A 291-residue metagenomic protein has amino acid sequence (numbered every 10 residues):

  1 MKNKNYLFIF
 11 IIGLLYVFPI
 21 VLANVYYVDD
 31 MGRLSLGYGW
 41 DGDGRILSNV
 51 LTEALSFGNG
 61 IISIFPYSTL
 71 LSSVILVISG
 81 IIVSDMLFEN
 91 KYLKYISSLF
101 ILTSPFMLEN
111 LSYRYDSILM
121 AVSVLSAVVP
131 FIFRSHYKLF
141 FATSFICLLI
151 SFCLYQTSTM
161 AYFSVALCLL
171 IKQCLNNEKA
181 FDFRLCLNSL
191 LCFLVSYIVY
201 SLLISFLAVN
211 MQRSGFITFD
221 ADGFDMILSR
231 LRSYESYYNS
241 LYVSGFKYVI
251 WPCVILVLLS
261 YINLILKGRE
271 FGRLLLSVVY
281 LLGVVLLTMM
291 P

Functional and structural regions predicted by a protein language model:
M1-L15: Start-transfer (signal-anchor) and selected internal transmembrane alpha helices of multi-pass inner/ER membrane
Y16-S73, I96, R114, I118 (+3 more regions): Transmembrane catalytic cores of multi-pass membrane glycosyltransferases and polysaccharide-assembly enzymes
G60-S68, N90-L93, H136-T143, C147: Membrane-interface starts of transmembrane alpha-helices
L70-K91, V129, S260-L266: Transmembrane-helix motifs of polytopic, lipid-linked glycan transferases
L76, L119-V128, A161-L169: Hydrophobic core segments of transmembrane alpha-helices in multi-pass, intramembrane catalytic enzymes
V83-F106, L125, K138-L139: Transmembrane-helix signature of polytopic, membrane-embedded enzymes that assemble or transfer cell-envelope glycans
L102, F106-V128: Membrane-proximal helix-loop-helix units in multi-pass membrane proteins
A127-F141, L175-A180: Membrane-interface transmembrane helices that cradle and orient dolichyl/undecaprenyl
